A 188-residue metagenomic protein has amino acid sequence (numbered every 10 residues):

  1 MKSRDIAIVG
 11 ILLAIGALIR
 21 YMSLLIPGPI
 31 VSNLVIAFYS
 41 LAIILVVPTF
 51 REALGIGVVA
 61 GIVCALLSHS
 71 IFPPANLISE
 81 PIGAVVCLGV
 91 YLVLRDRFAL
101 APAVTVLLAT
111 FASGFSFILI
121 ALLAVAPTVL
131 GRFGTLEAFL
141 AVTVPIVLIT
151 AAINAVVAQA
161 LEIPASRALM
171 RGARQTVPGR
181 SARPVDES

Functional and structural regions predicted by a protein language model:
M1-K2, P29-V31, R95, G131-E137: Helix-boundary and loop/linker segments of multi-pass membrane transporters
M1-V46: Hydrophobic transmembrane alpha-helices
D5-I11, L18, I56, L77-L122: Short helix-perturbing small/polar motifs within transmembrane alpha-helices
L18-R20, L41, G57, G61 (+5 more regions): Hydrophobic alpha-helical segments of integral membrane proteins
L18-S32, A60-V90: Interfacial aromatic-anchored transmembrane helix boundaries in multi-pass membrane proteins
V46-V47, D96: Helix-loop interface residues and adjacent transmembrane-helix termini in multi-pass membrane transporters, primarily
R51-E52: Residue-level recognition of membrane-helix boundary sites in multi-pass small-molecule transporters
P74, R97-S188: Membrane-embedded alpha-helical hairpins and interfacial helices in multi-pass inner-membrane proteins
